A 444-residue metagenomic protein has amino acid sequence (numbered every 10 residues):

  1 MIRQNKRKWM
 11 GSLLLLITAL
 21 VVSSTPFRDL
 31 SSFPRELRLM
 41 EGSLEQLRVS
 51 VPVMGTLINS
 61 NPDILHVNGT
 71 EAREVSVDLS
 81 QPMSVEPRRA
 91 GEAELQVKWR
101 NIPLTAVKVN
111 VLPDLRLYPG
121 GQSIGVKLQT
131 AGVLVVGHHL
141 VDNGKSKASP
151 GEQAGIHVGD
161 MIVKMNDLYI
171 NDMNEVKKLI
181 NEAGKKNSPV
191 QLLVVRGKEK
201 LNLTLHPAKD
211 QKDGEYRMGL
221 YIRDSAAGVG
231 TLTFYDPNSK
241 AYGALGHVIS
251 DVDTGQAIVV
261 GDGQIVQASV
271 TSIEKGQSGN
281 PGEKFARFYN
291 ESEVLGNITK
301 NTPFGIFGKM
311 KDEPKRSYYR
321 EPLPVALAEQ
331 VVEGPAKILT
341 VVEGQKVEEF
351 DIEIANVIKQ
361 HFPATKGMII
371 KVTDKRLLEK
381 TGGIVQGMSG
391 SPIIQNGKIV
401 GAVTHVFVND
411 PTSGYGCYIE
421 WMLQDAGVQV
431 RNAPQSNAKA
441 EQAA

Functional and structural regions predicted by a protein language model:
K8-P26: Hydrophobic membrane-insertion alpha-helices, especially the h-region of bacterial N-terminal signal peptides
L20-R28, E71-Y118, N301-D351: Interdomain regulatory linker/hinge segments that flank or connect interaction modules in polarity/junction/synaptic
L65-E74, G151-N174, I393-N396, V400-H405: Conserved PDZ fold ligand-binding element
S76-A90, M165-L193, G197-E199, D410-T412 (+1 more regions): PDZ domains, with a preference for the canonical peptide-binding region formed by the helix
V97-D114, I124, K177-G219, S436-A443: PDZ-domain C-terminal substructure recognizer with occasional recognition of PDZ-binding tails
Q129-G155, K439: PDZ/PDZ-like groove recognition
K147-M161, G184, G383-G387: A short glycine-leucine-enriched loop at secondary-structure breakpoints that most characteristically corresponds
A208-G382, Q386, Q395-N396, T404 (+2 more regions): Serine endopeptidase catalytic core focused on the charge-relay Asp
